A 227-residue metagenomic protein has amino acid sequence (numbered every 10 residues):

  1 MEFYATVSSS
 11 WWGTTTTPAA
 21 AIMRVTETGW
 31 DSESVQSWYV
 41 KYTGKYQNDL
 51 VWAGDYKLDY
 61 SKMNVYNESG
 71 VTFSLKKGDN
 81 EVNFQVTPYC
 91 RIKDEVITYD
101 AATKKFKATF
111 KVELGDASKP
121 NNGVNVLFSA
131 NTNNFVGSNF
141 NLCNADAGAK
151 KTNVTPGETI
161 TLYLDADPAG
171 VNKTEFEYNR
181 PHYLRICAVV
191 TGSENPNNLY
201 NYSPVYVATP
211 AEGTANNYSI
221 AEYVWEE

Functional and structural regions predicted by a protein language model:
M1-E2, V40-N48, F84: Glycine-centered loop-to-beta-strand initiation motif
M1-F3, A102-A108: Structural beta-strand segments of beta-rich domains
S9-E33, K119-N125: Short, ordered, surface-exposed loop/turn motifs in non-cytosolic proteins
T28-K45: Short, acidic Ser/Thr/Gly-rich low-complexity loop/linker segments typical of extracellular and cell-surface proteins
G44-E68, L184-C187: A short, solvent-exposed beta-strand micro-motif common in secreted/extracellular proteins
Y46-N48, V71, N80-V82, P156-L164: Short strand-edge motifs at loop-to-beta-strand transitions and within beta-strands of extracellular beta-rich domains
A53, A166-N201: Beta-strand-rich modules
M63-Y89, S193-G213: Structured interaction patches on ligand/partner-binding surfaces of diverse proteins
